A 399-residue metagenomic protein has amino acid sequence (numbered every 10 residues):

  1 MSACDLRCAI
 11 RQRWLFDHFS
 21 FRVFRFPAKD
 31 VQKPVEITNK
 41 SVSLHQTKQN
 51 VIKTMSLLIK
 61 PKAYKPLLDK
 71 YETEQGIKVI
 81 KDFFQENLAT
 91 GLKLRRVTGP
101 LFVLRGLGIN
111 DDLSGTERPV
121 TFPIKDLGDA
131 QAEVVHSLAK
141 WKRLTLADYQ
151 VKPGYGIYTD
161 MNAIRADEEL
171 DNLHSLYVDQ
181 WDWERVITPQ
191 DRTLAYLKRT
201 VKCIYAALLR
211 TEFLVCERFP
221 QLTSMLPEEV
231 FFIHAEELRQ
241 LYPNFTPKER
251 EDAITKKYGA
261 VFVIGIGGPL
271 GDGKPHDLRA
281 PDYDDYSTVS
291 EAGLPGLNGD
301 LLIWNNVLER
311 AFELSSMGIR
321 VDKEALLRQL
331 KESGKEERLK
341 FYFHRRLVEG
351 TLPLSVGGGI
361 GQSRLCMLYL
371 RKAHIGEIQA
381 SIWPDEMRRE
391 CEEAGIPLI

Functional and structural regions predicted by a protein language model:
S2, S20, S41-S43: Serine residues within intrinsically disordered or low-complexity segments
S2-I10: Extreme N-terminal basic, low-complexity initiation segments that serve as generic localization/processing leaders
L6, H18-F19, P27, Q46: Short hydrophobic targeting helices and cationic amphipathic motifs that mediate membrane/organellar targeting
V31-Q32, E36-N39, S43-Q46: Short, positively charged and aromatic/hydrophobic N-terminal segments
S56-H174, D182-V186: Class II aminoacyl-tRNA synthetase-like tRNA-binding/catalytic domains
T159-A253: Extended, charged alpha-beta segments that form solvent-exposed binding/catalytic grooves in nucleic-acid-handling
I164, A235-I399: A translation/RNA-centric and nucleic-acid-associated enzymatic feature enriched in Class II aminoacyl-tRNA synthetases
